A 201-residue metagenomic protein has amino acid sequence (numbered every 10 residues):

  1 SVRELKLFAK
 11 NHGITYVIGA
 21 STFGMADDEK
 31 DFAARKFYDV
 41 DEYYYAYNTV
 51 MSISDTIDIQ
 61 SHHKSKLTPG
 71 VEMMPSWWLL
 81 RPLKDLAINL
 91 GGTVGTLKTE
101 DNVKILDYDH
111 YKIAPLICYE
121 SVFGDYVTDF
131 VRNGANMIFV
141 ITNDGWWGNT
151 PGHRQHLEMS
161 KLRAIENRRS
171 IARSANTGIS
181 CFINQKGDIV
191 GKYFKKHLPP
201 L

Functional and structural regions predicted by a protein language model:
S1-L201: Enzyme catalytic cores with a strong preference for nitrogen-chemistry domains
